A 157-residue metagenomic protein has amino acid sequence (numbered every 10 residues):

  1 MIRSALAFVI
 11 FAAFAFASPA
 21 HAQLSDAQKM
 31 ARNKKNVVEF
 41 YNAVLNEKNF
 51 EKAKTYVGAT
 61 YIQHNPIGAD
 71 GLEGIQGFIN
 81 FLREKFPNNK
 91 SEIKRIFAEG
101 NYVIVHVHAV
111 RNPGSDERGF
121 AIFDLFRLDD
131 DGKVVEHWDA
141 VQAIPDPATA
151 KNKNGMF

Functional and structural regions predicted by a protein language model:
M1-I2: N-terminal secretory signal peptides that target proteins for export/translocation
A5-A15: Bacterial N-terminal signal peptides
P19-E51, T55, N152-F157: Short, low-complexity N-terminal intrinsically disordered segments enriched in polar/charged residues
Q23, E136-F157: Low-complexity, intrinsically disordered terminal/linker segments enriched in charged and Gly/Pro repeats
F50-E99: A solvent-exposed, acidic/Ser-Thr-rich amphipathic alpha-helical stretch
N89-S91, E117-F123: Short, surface-exposed coil-to-beta transition loops
G100-A109: A short hydrophobic beta-strand element
A121-K133: A short, surface-exposed beta-strand/turn
